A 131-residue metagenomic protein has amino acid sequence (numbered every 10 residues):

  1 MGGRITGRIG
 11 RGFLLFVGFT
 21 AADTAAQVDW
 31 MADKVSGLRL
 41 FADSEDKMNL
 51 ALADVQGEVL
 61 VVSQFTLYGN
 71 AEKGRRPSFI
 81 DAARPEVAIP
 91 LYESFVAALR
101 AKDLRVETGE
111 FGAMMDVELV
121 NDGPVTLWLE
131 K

Functional and structural regions predicted by a protein language model:
M1-G74, P90-K131: N-terminal, polar/charged subdomain of small-to-medium soluble alpha/beta proteins
E72-V87: A charged helix-plus-loop insertion that forms the helical arch/lid used to bind and gate nucleic-acid substrates
